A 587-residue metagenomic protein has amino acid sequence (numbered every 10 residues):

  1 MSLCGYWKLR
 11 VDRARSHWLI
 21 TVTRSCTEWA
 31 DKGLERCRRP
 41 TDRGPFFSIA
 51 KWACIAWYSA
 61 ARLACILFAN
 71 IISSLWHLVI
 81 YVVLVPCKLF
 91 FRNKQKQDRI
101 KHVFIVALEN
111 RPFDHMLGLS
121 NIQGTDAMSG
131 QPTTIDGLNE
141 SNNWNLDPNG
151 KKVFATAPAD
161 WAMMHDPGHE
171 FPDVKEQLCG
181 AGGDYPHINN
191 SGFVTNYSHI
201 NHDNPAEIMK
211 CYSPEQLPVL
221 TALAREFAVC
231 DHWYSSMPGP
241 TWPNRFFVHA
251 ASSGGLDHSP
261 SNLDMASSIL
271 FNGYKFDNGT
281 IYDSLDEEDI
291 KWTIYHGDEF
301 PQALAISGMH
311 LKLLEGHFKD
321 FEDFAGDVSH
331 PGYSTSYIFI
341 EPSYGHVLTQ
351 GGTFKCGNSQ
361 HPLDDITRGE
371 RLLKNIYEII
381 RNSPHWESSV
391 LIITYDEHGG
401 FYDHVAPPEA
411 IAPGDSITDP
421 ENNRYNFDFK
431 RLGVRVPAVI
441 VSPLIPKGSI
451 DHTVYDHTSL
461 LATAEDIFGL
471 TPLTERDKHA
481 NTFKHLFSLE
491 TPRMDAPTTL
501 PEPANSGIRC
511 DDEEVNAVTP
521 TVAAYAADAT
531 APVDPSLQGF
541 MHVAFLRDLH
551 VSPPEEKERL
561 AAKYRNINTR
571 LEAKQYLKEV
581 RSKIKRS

Functional and structural regions predicted by a protein language model:
M1-R10, L89: PEST-like, low-complexity acidic/proline-rich intrinsically disordered segments, predominantly at protein N-termini
L3, S25-E28, R36, K51-A53 (+6 more regions): The N-terminal extracellular segments of secreted preproproteins, especially immediately downstream of signal
R10, R15-W18, C26-W29, P45 (+2 more regions): A hydrophobic membrane-anchoring feature enriched in long, contiguous, low-charge segments that mark signal-anchor
R10, T21, S25, W29-K32 (+3 more regions): Charge-rich, solvent-exposed alpha-helical interaction surfaces
R39-G44: Charged, low-complexity interaction regions
Y81-S587: N-terminal pro-sequences and low-complexity stem/linker regions of secreted or lumenal proteins
